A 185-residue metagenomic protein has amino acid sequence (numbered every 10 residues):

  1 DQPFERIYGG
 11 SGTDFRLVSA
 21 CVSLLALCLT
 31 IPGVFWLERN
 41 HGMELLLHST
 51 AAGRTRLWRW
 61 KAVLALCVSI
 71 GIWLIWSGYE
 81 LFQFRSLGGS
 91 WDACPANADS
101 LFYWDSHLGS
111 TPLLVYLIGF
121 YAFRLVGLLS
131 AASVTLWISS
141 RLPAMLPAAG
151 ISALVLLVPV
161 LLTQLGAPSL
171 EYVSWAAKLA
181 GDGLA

Functional and structural regions predicted by a protein language model:
D1-E38, R59-R141, L161, G181-A185: Secretory targeting signals
E38-L45: Hydrophobic transmembrane alpha-helix segments characteristic of membrane transport and insertion machinery
L46-L47, L64: Long, hydrophobic, well-ordered secondary-structure blocks that form the structural core and pocket-lining surfaces
H48-R54: Short helix-to-coil transition segments within interhelical loops that connect adjacent transmembrane helices
T55, M145-L146: Residues that define the loop-to-transmembrane-helix transition and helix capping in multi-pass membrane transporters
L146-P159: Central hydrophobic cores of alpha-helical transmembrane segments in multi-pass integral membrane proteins
V160-S169: Juxtamembrane membrane-interface segments at transmembrane alpha-helix termini
S169-A185: Alpha-helical transmembrane segments of multi-pass integral membrane proteins, characterized by long hydrophobic
